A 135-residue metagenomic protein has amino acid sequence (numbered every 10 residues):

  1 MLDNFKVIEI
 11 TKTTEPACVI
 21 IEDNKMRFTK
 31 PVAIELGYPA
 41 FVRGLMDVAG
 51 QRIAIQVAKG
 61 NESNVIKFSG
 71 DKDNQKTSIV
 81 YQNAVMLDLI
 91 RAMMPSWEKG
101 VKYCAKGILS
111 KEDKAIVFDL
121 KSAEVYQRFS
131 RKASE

Functional and structural regions predicted by a protein language model:
M1-P16, Y38-A54, S96-K111: A short beta-strand-loop micro-motif that forms or neighbors metal/cofactor- and ligand-binding patches at active-site
T11-T14, T29, T77: Residue-identity detector for threonine
T13-K25: Extended, structured, electrostatic nucleic-acid-contact surfaces
N24-L36, Y81-I90: Short beta-strand-centered segments at strand-helix junctions
V48-Q51, A58-E135: Short, surface-exposed polybasic-aromatic patches that bind anionic ligands, especially phosphate groups
